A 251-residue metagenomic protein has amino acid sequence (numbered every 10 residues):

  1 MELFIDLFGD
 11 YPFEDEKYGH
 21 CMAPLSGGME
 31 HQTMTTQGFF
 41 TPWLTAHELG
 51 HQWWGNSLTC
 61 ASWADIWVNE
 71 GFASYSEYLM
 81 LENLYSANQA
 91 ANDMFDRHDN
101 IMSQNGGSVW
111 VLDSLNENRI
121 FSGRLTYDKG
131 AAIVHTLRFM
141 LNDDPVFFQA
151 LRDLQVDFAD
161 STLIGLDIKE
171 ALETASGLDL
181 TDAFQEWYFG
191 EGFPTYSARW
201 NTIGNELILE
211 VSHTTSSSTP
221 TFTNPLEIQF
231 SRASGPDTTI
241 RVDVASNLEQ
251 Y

Functional and structural regions predicted by a protein language model:
M1-V211, S217: Hydrophobic alpha-helical and helix-loop surface patches within well-folded domains that function as non-catalytic
L180-T181, P194-Y196, W200-Y251: Beta-strand-rich binding/interaction modules
